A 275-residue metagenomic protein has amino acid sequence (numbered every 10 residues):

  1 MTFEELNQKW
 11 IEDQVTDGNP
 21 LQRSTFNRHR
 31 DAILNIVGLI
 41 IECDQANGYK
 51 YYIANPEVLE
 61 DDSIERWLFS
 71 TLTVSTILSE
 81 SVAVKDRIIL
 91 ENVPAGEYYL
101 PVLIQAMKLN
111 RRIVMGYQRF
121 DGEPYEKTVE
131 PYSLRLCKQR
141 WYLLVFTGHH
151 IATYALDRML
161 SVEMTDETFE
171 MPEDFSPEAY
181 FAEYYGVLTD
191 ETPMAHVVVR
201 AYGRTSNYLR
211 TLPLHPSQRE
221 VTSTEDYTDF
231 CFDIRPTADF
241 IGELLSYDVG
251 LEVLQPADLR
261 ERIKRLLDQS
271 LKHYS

Functional and structural regions predicted by a protein language model:
T2-D17: DNA-recognition alpha helix
F3-E5, D31-Q118: Bulky hydrophobic/aromatic content
I41, L134, V162, E220-V221: A structural signal for short hydrophobic beta-strand segments in well-ordered beta-sheet cores
K50, V114, Y142-L144, D229 (+1 more regions): General beta-strand recognition
S81-V82, D86-V198: Core beta-strand-centered patch of the WYL/Sm-like small regulatory domain
A182-S275: Polybasic (Lys/Arg-rich)
